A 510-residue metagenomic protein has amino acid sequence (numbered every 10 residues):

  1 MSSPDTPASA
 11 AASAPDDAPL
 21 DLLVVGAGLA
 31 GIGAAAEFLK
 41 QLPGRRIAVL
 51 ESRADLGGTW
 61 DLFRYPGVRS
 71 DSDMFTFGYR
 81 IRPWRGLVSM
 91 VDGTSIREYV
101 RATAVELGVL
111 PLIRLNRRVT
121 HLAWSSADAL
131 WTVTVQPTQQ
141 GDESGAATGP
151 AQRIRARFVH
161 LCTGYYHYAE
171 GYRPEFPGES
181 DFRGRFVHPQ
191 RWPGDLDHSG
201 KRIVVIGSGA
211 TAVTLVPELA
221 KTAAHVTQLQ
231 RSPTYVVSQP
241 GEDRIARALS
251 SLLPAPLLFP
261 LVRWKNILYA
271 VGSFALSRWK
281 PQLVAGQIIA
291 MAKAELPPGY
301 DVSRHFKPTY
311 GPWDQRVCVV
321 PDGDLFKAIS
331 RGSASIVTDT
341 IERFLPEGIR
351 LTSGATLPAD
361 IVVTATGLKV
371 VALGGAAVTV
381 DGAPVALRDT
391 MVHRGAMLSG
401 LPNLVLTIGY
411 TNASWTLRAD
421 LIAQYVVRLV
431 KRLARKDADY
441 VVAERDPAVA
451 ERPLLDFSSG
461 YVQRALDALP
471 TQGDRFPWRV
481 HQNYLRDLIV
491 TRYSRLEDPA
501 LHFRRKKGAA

Functional and structural regions predicted by a protein language model:
S2-A27, I32-A54, T59, V91-R202 (+5 more regions): Flavin (primarily FAD) cofactor-binding/catalytic cores of flavoenzymes
S52-A102, R231-A294, G299: Glycine-rich active-site loop/strand segments that organize a redox cofactor
W60, S70, F77-Y79, F176 (+4 more regions): Short clusters of hydrophobic/aromatic residues that line enzyme substrate/ligand-binding pockets
P83-G93, H160-Y168, N266-A275, T338-I349 (+1 more regions): Hydrophobic transmembrane alpha-helix bundles
N116, E242, A438-D439: Sparse recognition of residues in long alpha-helices and their boundaries
A212, Y235-S238, R247-A248, V392 (+1 more regions): C-terminal, flexible cofactor-proximal segment of oxidoreductases
A246, S250, L258-F259, Y269 (+9 more regions): Generic detector of well-ordered alpha-helical segments enriched in charged/polar residues, highlighting helical
Y269-W279, Y310-D314, V441-A448: Charged, low-complexity surface segments at secondary-structure and domain boundaries
